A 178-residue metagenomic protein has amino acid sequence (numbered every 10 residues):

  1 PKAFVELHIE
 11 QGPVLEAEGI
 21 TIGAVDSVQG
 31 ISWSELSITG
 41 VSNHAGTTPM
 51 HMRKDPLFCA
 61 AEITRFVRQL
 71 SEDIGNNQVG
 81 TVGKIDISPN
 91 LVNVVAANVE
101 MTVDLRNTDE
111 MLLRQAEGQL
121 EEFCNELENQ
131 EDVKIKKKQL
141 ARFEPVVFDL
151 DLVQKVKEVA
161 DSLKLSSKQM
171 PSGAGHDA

Functional and structural regions predicted by a protein language model:
P1-M111: Midchain, well-structured core segments that form catalytic/ion-binding scaffolds
T47, Q69-V82, L127-K138, S166-P171: Flexible, glycine/charged-enriched surface loops at secondary-structure junctions
C59, Q119, D151, K155: Charged catalytic carboxylate motif
K84, L105-N107, E117, Q139-A141 (+1 more regions): Active-site proximal loops enriched in glycine and acidic residues that flank catalytic Cys/His/Asp and coordinate
V94, L112-A116, S167-M170: Extended hydrophobic-aromatic, low-complexity segments
A116-N125: Short amphipathic alpha-helices in soluble, non-transmembrane regions that often serve as interface/regulatory elements
K138-A178: An extended, acidic, His-containing surface patch that forms the Zn2+-binding/catalytic region of metallohydrolases
